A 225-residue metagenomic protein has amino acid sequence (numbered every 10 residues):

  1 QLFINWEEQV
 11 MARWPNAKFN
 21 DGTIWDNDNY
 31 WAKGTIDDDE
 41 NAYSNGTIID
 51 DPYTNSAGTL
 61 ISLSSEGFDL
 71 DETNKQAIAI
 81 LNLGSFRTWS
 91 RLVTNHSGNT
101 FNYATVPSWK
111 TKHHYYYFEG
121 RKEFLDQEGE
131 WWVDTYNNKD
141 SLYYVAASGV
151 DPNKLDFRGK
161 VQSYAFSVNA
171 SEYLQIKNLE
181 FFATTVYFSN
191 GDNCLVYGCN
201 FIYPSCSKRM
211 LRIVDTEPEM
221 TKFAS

Functional and structural regions predicted by a protein language model:
Q1-A224: Extracellular polysaccharide-degrading/modifying enzymes targeting complex plant/algal/animal polysaccharides
